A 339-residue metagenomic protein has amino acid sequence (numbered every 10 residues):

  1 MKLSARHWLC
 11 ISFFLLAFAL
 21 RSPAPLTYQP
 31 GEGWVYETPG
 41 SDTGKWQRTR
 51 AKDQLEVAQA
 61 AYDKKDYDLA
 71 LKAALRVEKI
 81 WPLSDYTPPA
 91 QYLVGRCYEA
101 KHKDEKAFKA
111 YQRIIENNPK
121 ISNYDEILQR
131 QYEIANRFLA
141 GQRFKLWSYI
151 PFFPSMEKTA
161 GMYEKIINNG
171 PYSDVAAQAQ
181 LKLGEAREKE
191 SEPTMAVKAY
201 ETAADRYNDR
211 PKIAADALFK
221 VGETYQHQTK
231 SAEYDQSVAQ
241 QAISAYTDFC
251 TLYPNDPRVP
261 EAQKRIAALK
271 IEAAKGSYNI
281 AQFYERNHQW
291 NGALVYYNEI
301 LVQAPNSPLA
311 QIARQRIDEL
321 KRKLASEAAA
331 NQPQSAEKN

Functional and structural regions predicted by a protein language model:
M1-L9: Bacterial N-terminal signal peptides that target proteins for export
K2, S22-N339: Acidic, polar-rich low-complexity tracts and alpha-helical solenoid repeat scaffolds
W8-A19: Bacterial N-terminal signal peptides
